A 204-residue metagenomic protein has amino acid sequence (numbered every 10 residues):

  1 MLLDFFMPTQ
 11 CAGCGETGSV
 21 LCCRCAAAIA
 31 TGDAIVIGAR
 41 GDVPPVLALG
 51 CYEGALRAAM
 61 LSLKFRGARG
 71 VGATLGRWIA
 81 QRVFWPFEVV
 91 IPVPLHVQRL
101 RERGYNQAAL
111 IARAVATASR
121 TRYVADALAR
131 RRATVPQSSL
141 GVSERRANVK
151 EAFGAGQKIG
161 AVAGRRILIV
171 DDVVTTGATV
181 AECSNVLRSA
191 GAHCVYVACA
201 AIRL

Functional and structural regions predicted by a protein language model:
M1-L204: Glycine-rich phosphate/pyrophosphate-handling loop used in enzymes and phosphotransfer proteins
